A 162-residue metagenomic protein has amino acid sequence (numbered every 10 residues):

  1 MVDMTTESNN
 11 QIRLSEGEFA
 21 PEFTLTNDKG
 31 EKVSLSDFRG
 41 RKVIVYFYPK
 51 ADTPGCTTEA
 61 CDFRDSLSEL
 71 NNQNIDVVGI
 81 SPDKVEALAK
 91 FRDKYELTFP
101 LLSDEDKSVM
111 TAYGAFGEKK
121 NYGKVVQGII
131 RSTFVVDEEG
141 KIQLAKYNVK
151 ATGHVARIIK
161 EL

Functional and structural regions predicted by a protein language model:
M1-L162: Chalcogenol-based redox active-site neighborhoods
